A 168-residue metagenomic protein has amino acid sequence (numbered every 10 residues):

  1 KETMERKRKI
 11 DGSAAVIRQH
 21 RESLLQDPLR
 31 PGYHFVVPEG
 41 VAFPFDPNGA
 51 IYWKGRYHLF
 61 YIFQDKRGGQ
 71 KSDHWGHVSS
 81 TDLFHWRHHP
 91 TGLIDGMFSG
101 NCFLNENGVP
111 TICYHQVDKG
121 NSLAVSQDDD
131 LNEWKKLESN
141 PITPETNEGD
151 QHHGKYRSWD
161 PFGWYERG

Functional and structural regions predicted by a protein language model:
K1-G168: Beta-rich carbohydrate-recognition and catalytic domains
